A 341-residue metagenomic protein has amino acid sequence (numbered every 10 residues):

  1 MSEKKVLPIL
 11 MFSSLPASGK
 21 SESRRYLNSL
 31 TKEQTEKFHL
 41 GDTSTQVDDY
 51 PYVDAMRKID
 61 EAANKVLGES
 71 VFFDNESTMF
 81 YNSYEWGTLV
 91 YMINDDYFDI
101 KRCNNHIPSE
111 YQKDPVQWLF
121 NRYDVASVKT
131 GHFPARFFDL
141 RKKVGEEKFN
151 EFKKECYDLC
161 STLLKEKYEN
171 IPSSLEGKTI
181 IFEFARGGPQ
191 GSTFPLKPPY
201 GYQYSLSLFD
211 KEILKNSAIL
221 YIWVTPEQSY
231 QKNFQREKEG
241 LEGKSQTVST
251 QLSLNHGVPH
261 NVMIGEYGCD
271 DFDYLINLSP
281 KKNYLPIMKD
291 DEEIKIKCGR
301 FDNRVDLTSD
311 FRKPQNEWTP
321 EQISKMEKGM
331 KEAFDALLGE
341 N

Functional and structural regions predicted by a protein language model:
M1-N341: Glycine-rich phosphate-binding loop of ATP-dependent small-molecule kinases
